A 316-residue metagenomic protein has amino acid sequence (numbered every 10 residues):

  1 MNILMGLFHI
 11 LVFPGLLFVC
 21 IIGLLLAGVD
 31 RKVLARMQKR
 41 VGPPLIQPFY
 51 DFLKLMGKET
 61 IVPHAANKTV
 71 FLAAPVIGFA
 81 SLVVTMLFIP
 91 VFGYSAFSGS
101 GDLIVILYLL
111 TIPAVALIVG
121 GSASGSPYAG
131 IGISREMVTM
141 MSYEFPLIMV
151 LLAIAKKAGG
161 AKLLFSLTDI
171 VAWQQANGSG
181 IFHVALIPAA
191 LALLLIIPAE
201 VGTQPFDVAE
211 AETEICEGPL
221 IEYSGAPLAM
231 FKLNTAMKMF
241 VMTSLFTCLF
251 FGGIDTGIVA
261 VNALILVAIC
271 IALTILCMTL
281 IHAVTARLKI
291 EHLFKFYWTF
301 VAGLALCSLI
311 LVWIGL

Functional and structural regions predicted by a protein language model:
M1-L316: Alpha-helical transmembrane segments of multi-pass membrane proteins predominantly involved in bioenergetics
